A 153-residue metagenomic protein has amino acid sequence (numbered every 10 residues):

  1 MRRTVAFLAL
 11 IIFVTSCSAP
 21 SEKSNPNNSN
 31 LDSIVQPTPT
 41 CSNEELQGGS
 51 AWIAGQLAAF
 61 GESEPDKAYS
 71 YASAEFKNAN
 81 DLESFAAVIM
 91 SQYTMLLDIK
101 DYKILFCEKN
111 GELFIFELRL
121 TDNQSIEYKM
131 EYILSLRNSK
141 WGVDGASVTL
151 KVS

Functional and structural regions predicted by a protein language model:
M1-T4: Positively charged n-region of N-terminal signal peptides that target proteins for export
A6-A9: Sec-dependent N-terminal signal peptides
V14-S16: C-terminal motif of bacterial Sec signal peptides marking the signal peptidase cleavage site
S18-E62: Short, low-complexity N-terminal intrinsically disordered segments enriched in polar/charged residues
C41, S50-A51, G61, P65-L113: Short solvent-exposed beta->alpha transition segments
F106-S153: Exposed beta-sheet edge and beta->alpha loop/turn motif
